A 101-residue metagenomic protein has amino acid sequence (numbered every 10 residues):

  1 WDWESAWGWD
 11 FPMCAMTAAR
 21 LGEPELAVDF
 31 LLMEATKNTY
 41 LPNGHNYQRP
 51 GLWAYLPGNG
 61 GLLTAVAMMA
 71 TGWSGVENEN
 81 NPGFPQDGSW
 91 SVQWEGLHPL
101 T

Functional and structural regions predicted by a protein language model:
W1-F11, R20, Q48-N59: Solvent-exposed loop and edge beta-strand segments that line ligand/cofactor-binding and catalytic clefts
T17-L21, G72: Alpha-helix C-terminal capping/termination sites
E25-T101: Non-catalytic C-terminal accessory modules of carbohydrate-active enzymes
